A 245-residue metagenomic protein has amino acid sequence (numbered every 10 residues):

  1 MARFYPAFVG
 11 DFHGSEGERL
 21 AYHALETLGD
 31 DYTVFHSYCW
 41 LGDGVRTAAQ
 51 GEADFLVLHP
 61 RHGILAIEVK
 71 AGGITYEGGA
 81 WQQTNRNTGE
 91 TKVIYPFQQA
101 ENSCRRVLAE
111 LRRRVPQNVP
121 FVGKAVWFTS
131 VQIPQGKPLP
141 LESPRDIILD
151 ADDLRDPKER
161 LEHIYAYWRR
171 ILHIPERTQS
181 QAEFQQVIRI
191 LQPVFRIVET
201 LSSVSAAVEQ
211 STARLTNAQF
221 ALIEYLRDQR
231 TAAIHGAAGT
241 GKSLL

Functional and structural regions predicted by a protein language model:
M1-A213, N217: Intrinsically disordered, low-complexity Ser/Thr/Pro/Gly-rich regulatory segments
L222-I223: Short alpha-helical "packing" element that flanks the helix-turn-helix/winged-helix DNA-binding module
R227: Short, locally clustered residues in the helix-turn-helix/winged-helix DNA-binding domain
T231: Walker A (P-loop) ATP-phosphate-binding motif of ABC ATPase nucleotide-binding domains
I234: Hydrophobic anchor at the beta1->P-loop junction of P-loop NTPases
G239: Walker A (P-loop) phosphate-binding loop of P-loop NTPases
K242: Conserved lysine of the Walker
L245: Conserved P-loop
